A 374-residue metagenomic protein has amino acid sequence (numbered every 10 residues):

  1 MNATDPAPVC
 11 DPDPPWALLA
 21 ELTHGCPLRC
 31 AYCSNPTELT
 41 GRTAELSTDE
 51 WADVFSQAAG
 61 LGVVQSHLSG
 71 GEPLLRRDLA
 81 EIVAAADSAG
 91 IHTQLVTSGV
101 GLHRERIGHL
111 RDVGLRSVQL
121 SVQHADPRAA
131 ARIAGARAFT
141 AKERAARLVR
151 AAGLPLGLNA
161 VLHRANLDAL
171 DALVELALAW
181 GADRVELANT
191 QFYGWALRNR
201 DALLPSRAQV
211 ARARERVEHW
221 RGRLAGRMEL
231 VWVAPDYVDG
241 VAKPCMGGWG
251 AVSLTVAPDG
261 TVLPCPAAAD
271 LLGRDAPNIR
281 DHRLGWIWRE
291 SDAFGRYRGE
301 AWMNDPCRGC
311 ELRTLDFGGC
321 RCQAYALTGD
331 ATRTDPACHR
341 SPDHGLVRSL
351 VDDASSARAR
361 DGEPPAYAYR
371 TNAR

Functional and structural regions predicted by a protein language model:
M1-V113, S117: Conserved alpha-helical substructure of the radical SAM core
E38, G71, Q123, T190 (+1 more regions): Flexible loop residues that form catalytic and substrate-binding hotspots at small-molecule/glycan-binding clefts
T48-A52, R76, H103-R104, P127 (+3 more regions): Structural motif corresponding to alpha-helix initiation and N-cap regions
D53-G70, T334-R374: Short Fe-S-cluster ligation motifs
V113, S121-H282: Radical SAM enzyme [4Fe-4S]-AdoMet core and its adjacent flexible, acidic and glycine-rich loops/tails across
V231-G345: Accessory C-terminal segments flanking Radical SAM cores
